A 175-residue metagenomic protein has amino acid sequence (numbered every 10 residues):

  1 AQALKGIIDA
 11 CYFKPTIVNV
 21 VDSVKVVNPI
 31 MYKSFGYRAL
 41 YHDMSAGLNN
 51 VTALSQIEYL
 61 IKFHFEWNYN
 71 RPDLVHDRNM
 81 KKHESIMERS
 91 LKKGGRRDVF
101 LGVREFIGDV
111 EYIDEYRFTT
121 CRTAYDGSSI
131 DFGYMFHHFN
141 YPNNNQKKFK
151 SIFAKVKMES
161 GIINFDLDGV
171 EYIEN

Functional and structural regions predicted by a protein language model:
A1-Y41: Long, hydrophobic N-terminal alpha-helical segment
Y37-N175: Internal, well-folded beta-alpha domain core
